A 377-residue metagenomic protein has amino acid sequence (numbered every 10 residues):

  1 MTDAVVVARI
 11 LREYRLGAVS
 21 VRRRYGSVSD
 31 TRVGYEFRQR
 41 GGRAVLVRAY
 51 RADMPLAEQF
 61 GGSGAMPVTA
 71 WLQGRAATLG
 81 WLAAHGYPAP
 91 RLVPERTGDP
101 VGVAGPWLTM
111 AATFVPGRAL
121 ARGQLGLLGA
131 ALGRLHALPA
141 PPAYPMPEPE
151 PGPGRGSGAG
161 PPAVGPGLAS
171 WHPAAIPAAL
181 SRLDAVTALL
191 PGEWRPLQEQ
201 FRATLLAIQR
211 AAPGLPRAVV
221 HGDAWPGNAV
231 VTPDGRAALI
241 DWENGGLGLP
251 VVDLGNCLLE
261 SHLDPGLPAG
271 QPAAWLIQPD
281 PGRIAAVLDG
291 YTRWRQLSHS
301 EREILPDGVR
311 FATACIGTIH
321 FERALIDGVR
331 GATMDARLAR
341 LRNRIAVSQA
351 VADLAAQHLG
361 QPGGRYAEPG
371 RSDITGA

Functional and structural regions predicted by a protein language model:
M1-R22: Juxta-kinase regulatory segment immediately upstream of eukaryotic protein kinase catalytic domains
V7-Y14, A140-Y144, A175-H221, T232 (+2 more regions): An alpha-helical support segment within catalytic cores of ATP-dependent transferases
S29-R48, L92, L205-V252, L263-P265 (+1 more regions): Active-site acidic catalytic loop and adjacent metal/ATP-binding pocket of ATP-dependent phosphoryl transfer enzymes
R40-M146, G156-A159: ATP-binding pocket architecture of kinase catalytic cores
A52-P55, W107-A121, L180-A188, A314-A332: A glycine-centered beta->alpha junction motif in the catalytic cores of kinase/phosphotransferase enzymes
A119-R195, P216-R217, L247: A cross-family kinase active-site recognition segment
S170, C315-A377: ATP/Mg2+ or Mg2+-diphosphate-binding catalytic cores that bind nucleotide phosphates or diphosphates via glycine-rich
V251-Q296, F311-G328: Active-site activation/catalytic loop segments of kinase-like enzymes and analogous catalytic loops in related
